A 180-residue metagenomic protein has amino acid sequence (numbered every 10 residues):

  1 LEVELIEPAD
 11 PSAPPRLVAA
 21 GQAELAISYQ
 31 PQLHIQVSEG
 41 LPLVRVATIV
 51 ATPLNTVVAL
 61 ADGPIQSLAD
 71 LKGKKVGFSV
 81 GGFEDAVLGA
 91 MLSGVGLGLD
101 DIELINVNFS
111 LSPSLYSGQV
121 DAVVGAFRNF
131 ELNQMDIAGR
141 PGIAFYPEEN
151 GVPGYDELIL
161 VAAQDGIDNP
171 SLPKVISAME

Functional and structural regions predicted by a protein language model:
L1-E2, D85-L104, G118, L132-P141: Ligand-binding cleft/hinge of the Venus flytrap
L1-E7, I35-E39, A86-S93, V175: Short, polar/charged alpha-helical segment
E2, A19-S28, G40-L43, K74-G77 (+2 more regions): Alpha-to-beta junction loops
L5-R16, Y29, L97-Y116, F127-F130 (+1 more regions): Short helix-initiation/N-cap motifs at beta->coil->alpha
E7-P11, G21-H34, E39, V50 (+4 more regions): Beta->alpha turn/N-cap motifs
P31, F109-E180: Pocket-lining segment of extracytoplasmic ligand-binding domains
L60-K75, Q164-P173: Flexible hinge/capping segments at coil-to-helix
A69-G82, D121, S177-E180: Short loop->beta-strand "edge-of-pocket" segments that line small-molecule binding or catalytic clefts across diverse
